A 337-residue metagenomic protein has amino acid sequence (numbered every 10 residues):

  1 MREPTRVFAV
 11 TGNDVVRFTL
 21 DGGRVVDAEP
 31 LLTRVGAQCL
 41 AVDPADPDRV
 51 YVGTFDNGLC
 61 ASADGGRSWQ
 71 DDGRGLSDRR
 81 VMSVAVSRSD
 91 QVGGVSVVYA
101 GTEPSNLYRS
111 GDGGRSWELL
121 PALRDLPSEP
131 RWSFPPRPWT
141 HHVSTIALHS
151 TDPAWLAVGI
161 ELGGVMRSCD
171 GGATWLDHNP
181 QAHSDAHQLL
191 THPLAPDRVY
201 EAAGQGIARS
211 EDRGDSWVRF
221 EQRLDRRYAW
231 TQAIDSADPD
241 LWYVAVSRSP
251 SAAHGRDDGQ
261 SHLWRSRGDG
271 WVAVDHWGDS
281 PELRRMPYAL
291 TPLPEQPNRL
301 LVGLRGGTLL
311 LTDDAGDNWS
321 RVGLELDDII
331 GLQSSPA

Functional and structural regions predicted by a protein language model:
M1-A337: Extracellular glycan-interacting surfaces
